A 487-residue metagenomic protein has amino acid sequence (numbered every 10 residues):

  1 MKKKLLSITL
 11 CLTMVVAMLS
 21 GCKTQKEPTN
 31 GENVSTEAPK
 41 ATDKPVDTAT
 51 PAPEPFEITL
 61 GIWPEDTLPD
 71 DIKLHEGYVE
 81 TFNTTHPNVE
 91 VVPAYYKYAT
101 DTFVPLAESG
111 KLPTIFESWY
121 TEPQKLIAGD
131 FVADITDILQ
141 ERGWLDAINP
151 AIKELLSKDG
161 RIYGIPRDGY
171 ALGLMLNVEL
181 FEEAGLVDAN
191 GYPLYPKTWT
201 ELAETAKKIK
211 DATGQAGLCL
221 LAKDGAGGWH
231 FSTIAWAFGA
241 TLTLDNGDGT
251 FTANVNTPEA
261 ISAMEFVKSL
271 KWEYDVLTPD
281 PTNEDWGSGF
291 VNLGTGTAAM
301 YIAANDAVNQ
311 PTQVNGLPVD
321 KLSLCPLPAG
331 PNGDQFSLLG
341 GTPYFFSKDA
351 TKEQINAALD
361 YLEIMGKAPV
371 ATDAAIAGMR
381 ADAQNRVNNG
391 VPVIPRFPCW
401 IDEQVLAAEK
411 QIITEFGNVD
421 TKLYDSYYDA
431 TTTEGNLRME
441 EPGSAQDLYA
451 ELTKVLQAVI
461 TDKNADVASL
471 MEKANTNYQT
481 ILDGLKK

Functional and structural regions predicted by a protein language model:
K4-I8, C22-G129, Q140-D146, D188 (+6 more regions): Conserved N-terminal structural module of periplasmic/extracytoplasmic solute-binding proteins
A17-G21: C-terminal motif of bacterial Sec signal peptides marking the signal peptidase cleavage site
T50, A133-I148, G191-Y195, A240-M264 (+3 more regions): Short, solvent-exposed loop/beta-turn-alpha elements that line the ligand-binding surface or hinge of extracytoplasmic
V89, A107-S118, F131-A133, G214-A216 (+1 more regions): Alpha-to-beta junction loops
A94-T102, K197-E201, D280-T295: Short helix-initiation/N-cap motifs at beta->coil->alpha
W119-E182, K197, E201-T205, T213 (+3 more regions): Hinge/lid segment of periplasmic solute-binding proteins
E201-K208, G249-P281, S323, L327-G330: Glycine-centered hinge/linker elements that transmit conformational signals in sensory and ligand-binding systems
A307-L317, G333-L338, F345-A450: C-terminal lobe and pocket-closing loops of periplasmic/extracytoplasmic Venus-flytrap solute-binding proteins
